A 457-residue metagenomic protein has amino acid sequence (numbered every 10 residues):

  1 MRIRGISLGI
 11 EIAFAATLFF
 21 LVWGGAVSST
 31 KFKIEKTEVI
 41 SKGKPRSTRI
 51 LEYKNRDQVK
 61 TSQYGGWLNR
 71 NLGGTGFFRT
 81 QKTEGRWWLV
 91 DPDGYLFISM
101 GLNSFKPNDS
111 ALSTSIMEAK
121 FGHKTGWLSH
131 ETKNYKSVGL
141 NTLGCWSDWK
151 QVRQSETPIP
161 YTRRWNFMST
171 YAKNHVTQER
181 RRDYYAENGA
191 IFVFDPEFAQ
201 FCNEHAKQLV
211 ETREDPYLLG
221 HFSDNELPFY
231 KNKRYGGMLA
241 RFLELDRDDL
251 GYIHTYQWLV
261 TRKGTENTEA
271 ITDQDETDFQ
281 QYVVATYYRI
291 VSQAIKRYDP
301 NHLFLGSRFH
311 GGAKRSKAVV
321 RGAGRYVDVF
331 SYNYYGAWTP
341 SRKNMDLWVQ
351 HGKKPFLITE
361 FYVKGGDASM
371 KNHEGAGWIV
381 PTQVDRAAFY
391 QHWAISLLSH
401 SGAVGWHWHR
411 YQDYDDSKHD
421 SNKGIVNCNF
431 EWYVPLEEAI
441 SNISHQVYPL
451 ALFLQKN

Functional and structural regions predicted by a protein language model:
G9-K31: Bacterial Sec-dependent signal peptides at the C-terminal "C-region" and cleavage site
K36-I159, F167-G220, E269-V283, H409: Active-site-adjacent substrate/metal-binding segments within catalytic domains of carbohydrate-active enzymes
E84, P92, Y185-V193, E214-A318: Polysaccharide-binding and catalytic clefts of secreted carbohydrate-active enzymes
G94, L143, H221, I295 (+3 more regions): Conserved, mostly hydrophobic/aromatic
G144-Q151, F167, F222-P228, R308-A313 (+2 more regions): Short, solvent-exposed turn/loop segments enriched in Gly/Ser/Thr/Pro and often Arg
L218-G220, D224-E226, F361, G375-N427: Substrate-binding cleft of secreted/luminal carbohydrate-active enzymes
M238-D249, H409-N457: Aromatic-rich peripheral "rim/lid" segments of glycoside hydrolase catalytic domains that contact and position glycan
D278-Q293, R297-G375, A394: Glycoside hydrolase catalytic-domain groove-lining segments
